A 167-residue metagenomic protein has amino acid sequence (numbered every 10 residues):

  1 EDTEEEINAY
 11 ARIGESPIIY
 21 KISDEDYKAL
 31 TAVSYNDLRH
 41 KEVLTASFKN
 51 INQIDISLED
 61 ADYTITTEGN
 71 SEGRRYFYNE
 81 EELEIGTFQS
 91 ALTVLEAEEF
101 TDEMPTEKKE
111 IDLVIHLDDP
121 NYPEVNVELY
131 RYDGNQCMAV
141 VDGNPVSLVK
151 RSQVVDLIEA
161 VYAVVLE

Functional and structural regions predicted by a protein language model:
E1-E167: Soluble, acidic/polar mature domains that operate outside membranes
